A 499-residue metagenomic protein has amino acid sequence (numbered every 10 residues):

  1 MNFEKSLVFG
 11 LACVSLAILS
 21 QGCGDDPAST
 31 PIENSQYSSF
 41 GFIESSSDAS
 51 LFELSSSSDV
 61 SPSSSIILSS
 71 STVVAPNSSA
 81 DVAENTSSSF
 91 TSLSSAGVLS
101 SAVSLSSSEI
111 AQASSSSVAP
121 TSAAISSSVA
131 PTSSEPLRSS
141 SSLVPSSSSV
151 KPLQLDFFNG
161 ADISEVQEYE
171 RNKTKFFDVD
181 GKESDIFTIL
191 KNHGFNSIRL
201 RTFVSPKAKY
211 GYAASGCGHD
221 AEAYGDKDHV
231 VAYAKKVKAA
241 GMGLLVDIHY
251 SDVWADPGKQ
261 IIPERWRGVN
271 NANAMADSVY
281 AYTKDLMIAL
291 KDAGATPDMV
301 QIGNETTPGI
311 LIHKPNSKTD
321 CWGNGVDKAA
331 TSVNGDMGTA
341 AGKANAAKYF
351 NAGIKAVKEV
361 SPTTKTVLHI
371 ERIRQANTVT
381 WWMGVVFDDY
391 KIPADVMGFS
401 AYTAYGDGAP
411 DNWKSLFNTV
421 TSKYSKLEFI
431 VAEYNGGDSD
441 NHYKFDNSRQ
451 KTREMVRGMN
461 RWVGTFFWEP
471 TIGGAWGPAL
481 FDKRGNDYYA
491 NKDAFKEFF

Functional and structural regions predicted by a protein language model:
N2-S6, V14-T86, T91-S108, A113-S116 (+2 more regions): Bacterial Sec-dependent N-terminal signal peptides
K151-I189: Boundary/entry segment of secreted carbohydrate-active catalytic domains
F158-A161, N196-L200, L244-I248, D298-I302 (+4 more regions): Hydrophobic faces of well-ordered beta-strands that scaffold small-molecule active sites in alpha/beta enzyme cores
E170, T174-G181, S205-K209, D220-D228 (+5 more regions): Acidic-and-aromatic substrate-binding clefts and catalytic sites of carbohydrate-active enzymes
K173-K191, V279-A289, A376-D388, R449-M455: Short, acidic/polar
T188-G342, A347-K365, E371-I373, N441: Substrate-binding cleft and catalytic face of glycoside hydrolase catalytic domains, especially the flexible beta-alpha
D298, N304, L368-R372, V379-D411 (+2 more regions): Aromatic- and acid-rich polysaccharide-binding/catalytic face of secreted or lumenal carbohydrate-active enzymes
A404-G406, L427-F499: Substrate-binding cleft of secreted/luminal carbohydrate-active enzymes
